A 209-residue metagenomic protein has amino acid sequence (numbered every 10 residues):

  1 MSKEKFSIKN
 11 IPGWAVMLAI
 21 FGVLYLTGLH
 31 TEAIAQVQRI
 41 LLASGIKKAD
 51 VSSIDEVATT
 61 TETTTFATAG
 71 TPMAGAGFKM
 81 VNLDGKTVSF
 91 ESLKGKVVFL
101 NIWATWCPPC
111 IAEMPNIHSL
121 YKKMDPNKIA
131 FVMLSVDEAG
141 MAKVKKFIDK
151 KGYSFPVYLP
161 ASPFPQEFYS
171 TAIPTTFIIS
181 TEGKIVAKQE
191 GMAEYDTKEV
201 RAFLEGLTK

Functional and structural regions predicted by a protein language model:
M1-P72: N-terminal targeting signals for export/organelle localization
T68-V98: A short beta-strand-turn-helix
L83, T105, V136-A139, A161-S162 (+2 more regions): Solvent-exposed coil/turn segments that connect beta secondary-structure elements in extracytoplasmic/periplasmic
L93-K96, P126, Y153-S154, S170-T171: Active-site acidic short loop of glycosyltransferases
K94-G95, I102-S119: Conserved redox-active cysteine motifs that mediate thiol-disulfide chemistry, especially di-cysteine Cys-X(1-2)-Cys
N101, M133-S135, I178: Hydrophobic beta-strand core positions in alpha/beta domains
A112-K151, L159-E167: Structural microenvironment flanking redox-active thiols in thiol-disulfide oxidoreductases
K146-S154, L159-G206: Thiol/disulfide oxidoreductase modules built on the thioredoxin-like
